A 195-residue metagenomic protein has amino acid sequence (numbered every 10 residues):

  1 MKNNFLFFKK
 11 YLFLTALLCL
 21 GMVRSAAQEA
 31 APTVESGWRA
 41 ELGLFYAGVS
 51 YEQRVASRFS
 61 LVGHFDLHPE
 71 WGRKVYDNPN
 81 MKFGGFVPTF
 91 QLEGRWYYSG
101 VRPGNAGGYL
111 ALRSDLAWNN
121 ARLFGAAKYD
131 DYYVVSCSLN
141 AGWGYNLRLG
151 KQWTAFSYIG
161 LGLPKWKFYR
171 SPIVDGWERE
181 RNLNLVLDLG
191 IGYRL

Functional and structural regions predicted by a protein language model:
M1-P32, I191, L195: Bacterial Sec-dependent N-terminal signal peptides
A27-M81, N119-A121, D188, G192-R194: Short glycine/proline- and aromatic-enriched beta-strand/turn motifs that initiate or cap beta-hairpins
Q28-E35, R58, S99-G108, L149-A155: Short loop/turn motifs that connect adjacent beta-strands in outer-membrane beta-barrel proteins
E35, L44-Y46, V87-Q91, S136-N140 (+1 more regions): Transmembrane beta-barrel architecture of outer-membrane proteins
W38-L42, G63-F65, L92, G108-S114 (+3 more regions): Membrane-embedded beta-strand positions of outer-membrane beta-barrel proteins
E70-G85, W118-C137, W166-R181: Flexible, solvent-exposed loop segments that connect beta-strands
Y76-S114: Mid-chain, structured segments of secreted extracytoplasmic proteins
T89-Y98, R181-L195: Outer-membrane beta-barrel "beta-signal"
